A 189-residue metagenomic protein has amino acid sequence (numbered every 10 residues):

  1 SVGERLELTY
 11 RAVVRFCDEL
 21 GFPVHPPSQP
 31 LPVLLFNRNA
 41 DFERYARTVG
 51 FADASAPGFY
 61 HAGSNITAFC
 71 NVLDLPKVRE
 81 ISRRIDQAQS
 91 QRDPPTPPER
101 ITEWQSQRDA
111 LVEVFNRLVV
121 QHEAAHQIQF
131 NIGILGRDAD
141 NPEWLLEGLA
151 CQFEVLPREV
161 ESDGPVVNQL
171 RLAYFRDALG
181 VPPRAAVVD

Functional and structural regions predicted by a protein language model:
S1-R137, N141-P142, F153-L156: Juxtacatalytic substrate-recognition/specificity segment
Y60, F115, G136-D189: Acidic/His/Gly-enriched intrinsically disordered linker/tail segments that often contain short helix/coil "MoRF-like"
